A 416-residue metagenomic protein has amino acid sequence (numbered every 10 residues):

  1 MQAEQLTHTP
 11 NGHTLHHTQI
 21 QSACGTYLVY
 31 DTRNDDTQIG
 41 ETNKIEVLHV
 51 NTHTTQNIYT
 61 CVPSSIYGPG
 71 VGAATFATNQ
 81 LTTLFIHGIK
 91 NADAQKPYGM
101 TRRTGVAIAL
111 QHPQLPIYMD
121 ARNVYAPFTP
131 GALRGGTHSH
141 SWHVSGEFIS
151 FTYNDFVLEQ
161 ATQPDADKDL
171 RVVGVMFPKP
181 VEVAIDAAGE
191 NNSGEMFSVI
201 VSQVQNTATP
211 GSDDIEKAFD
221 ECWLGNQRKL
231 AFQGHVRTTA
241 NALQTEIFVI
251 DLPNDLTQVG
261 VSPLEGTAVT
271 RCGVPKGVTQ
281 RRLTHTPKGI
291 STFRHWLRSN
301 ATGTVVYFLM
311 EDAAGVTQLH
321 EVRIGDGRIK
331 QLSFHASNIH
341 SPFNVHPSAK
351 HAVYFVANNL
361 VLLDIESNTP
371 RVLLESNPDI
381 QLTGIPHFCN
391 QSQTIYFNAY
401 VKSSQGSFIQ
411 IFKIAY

Functional and structural regions predicted by a protein language model:
M1-Y416: Sequence signature of WD/YWTD-type beta-propeller architectures
